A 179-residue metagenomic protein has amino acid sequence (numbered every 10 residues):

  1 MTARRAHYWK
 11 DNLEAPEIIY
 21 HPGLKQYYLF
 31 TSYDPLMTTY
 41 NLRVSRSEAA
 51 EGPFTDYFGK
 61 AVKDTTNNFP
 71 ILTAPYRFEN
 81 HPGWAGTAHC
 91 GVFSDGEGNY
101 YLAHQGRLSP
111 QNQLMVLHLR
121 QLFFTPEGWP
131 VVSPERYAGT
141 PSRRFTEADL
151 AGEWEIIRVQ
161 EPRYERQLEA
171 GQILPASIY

Functional and structural regions predicted by a protein language model:
M1-Y179: Carbohydrate-active catalytic/glycan-binding domains of CAZyme proteins, especially the secreted or lumenal ectodomains
